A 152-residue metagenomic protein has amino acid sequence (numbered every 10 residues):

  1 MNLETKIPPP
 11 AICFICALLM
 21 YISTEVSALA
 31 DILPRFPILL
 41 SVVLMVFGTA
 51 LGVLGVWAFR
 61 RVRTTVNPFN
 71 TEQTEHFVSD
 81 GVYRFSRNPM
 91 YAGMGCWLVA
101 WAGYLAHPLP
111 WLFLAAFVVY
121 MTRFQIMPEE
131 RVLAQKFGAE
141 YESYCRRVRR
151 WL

Functional and structural regions predicted by a protein language model:
M1-D80, A92-L152: Membrane-anchoring alpha-helices and their flanking helix-loop junctions
Y83: Solvent-exposed interhelical
N88: Extended, alpha-helix-rich binding/interface surfaces that flank or overlap catalytic cores and mediate recognition
